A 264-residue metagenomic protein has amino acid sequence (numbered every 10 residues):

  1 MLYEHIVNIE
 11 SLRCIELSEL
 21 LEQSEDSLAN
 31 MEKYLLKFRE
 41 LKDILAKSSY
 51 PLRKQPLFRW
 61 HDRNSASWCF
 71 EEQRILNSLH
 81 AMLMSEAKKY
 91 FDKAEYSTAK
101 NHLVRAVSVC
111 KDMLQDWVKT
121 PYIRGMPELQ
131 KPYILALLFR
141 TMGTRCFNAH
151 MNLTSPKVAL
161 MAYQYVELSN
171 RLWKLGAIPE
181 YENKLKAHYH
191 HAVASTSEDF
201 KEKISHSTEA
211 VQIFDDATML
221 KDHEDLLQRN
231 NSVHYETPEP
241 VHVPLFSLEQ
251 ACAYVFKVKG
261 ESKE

Functional and structural regions predicted by a protein language model:
M1-Q73, T98, P121-M142, N148-E264: Eukaryotic intrinsically disordered, low-complexity segments enriched for acidic and Ser/Thr/Pro residues that serve as
I44, D112-M113: Amphipathic alpha-helical interaction surfaces
A81-M84: Extended alpha-helical scaffold segments
K93-E95: Short coil/turn segments at secondary-structure boundaries
N101-K111: Long, hydrophobic, well-ordered secondary-structure blocks that form the structural core and pocket-lining surfaces
D116-W117: Peripheral membrane interaction modules
